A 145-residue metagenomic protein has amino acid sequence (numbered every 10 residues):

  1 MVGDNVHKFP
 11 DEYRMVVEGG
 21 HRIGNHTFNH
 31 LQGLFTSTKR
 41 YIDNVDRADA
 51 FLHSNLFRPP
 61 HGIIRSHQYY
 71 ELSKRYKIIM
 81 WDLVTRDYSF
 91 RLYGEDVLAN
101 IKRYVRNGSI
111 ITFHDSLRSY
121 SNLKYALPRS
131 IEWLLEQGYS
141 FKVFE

Functional and structural regions predicted by a protein language model:
M1-R47, H53-N55, S140: Active-site beta->alpha N-cap acidic-glycine motif
G3-V6, N29-Q32, I63, V84-D87 (+1 more regions): Short histidine/acidic/glycine/proline-rich micro-motifs that form metal- and phosphate-coordinating active-site loops
V6-K8, S121-E145: C-terminal domain-boundary segment and adjacent tail
R14, T38-V45, Y93-L98, K124-P128: Charged helix-capping and loop-helix junction motifs
E18-I23, L72-W81, N107: Glycine-enriched alpha-helix->loop->beta-strand junction motifs that scaffold or abut catalytic
I23-H26, A48, F57, I78 (+2 more regions): Conserved, mostly hydrophobic/aromatic
I63, Y69-K102, G138-E145: His/Asp/Glu-enriched short active-site or ligand-binding loop at hydrolase and phosphoryl-transfer sites
